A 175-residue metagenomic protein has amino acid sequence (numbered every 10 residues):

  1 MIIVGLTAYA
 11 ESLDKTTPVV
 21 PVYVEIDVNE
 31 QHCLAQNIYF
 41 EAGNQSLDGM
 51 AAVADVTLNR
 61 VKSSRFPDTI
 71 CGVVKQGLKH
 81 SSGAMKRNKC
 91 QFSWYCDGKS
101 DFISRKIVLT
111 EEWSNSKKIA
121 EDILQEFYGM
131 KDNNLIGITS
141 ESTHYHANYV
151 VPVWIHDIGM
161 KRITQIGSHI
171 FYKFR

Functional and structural regions predicted by a protein language model:
M1-A8: Hydrophobic membrane-insertion alpha-helices, especially the h-region of bacterial N-terminal signal peptides
A10-R175: Bacterial extracytoplasmic/cell-wall-associated proteins, especially those involved in peptidoglycan
